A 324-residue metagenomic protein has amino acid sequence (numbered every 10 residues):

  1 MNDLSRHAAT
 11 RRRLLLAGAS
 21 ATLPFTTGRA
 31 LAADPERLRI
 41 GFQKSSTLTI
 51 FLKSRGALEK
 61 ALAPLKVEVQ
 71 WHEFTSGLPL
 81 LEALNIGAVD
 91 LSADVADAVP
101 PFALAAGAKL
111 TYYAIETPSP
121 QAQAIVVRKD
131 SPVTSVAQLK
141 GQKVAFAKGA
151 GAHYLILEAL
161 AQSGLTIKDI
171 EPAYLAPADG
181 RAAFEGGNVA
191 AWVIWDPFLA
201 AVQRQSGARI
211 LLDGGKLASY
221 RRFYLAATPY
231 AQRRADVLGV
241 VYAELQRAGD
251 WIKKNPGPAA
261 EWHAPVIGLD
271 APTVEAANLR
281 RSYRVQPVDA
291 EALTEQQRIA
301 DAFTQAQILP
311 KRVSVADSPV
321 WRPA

Functional and structural regions predicted by a protein language model:
M1-T10, A17-T22: N-terminal secretory signal peptides
G28-A32: Sec/Tat signal peptide C-region and signal peptidase I cleavage site
A33-T166, A173-Y174, A190-I194, K216-A218: Short, glycine-/small- and polar/acidic-enriched structural segments that line small-molecule recognition paths
A61, A83, G87, F102 (+11 more regions): Structured segments of extracytoplasmic/periplasmic soluble domains in secreted or envelope-associated proteins
E68-Q70, I167-I170, I267-N278, P310-A316: Short, surface-exposed acidic
A98, P172, A178-P265: Pocket-lining segment of extracytoplasmic ligand-binding domains
R233-I308: Secondary-structure end/capping motifs
F303-A324: Conserved C-terminal helix/tail region of periplasmic/extracytoplasmic solute-binding proteins
